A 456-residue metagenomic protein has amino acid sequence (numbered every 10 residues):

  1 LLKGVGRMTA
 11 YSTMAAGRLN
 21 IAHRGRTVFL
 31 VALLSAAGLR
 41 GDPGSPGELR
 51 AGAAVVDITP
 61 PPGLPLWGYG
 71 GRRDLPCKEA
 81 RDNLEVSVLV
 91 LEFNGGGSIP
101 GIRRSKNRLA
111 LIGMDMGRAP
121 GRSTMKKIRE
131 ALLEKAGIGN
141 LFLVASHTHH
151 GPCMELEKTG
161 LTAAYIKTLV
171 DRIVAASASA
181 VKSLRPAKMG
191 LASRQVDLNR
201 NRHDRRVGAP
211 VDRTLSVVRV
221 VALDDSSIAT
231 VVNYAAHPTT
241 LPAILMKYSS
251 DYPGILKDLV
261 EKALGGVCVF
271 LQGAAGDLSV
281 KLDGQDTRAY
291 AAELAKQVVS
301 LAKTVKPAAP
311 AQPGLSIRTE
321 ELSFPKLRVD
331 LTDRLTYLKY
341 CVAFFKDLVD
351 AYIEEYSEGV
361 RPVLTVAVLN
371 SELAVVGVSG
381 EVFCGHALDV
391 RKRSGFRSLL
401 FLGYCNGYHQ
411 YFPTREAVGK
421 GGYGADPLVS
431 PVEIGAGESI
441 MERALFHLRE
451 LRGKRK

Functional and structural regions predicted by a protein language model:
L1-H23: N-terminal secretory signal peptides that target proteins for export/translocation
T13, A22-G25, G44, S279: Intrinsic disorder/low-complexity detector
G17, T27, G151-C153: Alpha-helical and His/Cys-centered functional microenvironments
R24-A37: Bacterial N-terminal signal peptides
D42-A145, G151-A295, A302, A309-K456: Conserved beta-alpha junction segments in alpha/beta enzyme cores
